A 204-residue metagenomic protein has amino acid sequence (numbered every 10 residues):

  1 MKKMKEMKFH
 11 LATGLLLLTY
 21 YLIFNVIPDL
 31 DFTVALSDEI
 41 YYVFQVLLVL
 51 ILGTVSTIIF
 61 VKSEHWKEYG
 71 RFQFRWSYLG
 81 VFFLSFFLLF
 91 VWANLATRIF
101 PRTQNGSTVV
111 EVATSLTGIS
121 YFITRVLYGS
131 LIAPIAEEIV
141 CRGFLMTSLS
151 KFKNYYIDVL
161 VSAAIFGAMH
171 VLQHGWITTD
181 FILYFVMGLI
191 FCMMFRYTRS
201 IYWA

Functional and structural regions predicted by a protein language model:
M1-M7, Y69-F72: Short, Lys/Arg-rich N-terminal segment immediately upstream of the first membrane anchor
E6-I23, V81-L88, V159-A163: Alpha-helical transmembrane segments
M7-S63: Alpha-helical transmembrane segments in multi-pass membrane proteins
T19-D31, L52-S56, F60, L88 (+6 more regions): Alpha-helical membrane-inserting segments
V26-V34, K62-K67, R98-S107, G143 (+5 more regions): Membrane-interface elements of multi-pass transporters and channels
T33-I40, W66-A133: Juxtamembrane helix-loop-helix connectors linking adjacent transmembrane helices in multi-pass membrane enzymes
T54-F74, L145, F191, Y202: Cytoplasmic juxtamembrane interface segments
S120-A204: Transmembrane helix-loop-helix hairpins at the membrane interface of multi-pass integral membrane proteins
